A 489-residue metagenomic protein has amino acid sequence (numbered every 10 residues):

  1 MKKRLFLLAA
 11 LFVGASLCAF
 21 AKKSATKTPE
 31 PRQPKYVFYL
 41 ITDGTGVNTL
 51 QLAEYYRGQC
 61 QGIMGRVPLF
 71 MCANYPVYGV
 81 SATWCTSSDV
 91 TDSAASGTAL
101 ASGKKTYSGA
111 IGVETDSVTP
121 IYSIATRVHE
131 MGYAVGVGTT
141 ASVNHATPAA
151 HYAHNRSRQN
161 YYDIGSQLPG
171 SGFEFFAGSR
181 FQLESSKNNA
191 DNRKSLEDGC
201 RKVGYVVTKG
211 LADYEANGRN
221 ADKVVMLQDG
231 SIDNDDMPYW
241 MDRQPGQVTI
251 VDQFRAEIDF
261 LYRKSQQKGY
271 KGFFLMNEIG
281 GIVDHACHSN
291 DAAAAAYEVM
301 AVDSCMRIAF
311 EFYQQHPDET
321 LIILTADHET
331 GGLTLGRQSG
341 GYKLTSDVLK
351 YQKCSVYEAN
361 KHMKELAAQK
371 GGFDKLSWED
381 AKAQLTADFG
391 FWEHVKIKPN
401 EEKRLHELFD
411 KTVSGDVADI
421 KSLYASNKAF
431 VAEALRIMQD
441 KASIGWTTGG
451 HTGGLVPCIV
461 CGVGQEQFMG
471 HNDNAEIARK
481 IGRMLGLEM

Functional and structural regions predicted by a protein language model:
M1-T26: Bacterial Sec-dependent N-terminal signal peptides
T26-P29, G112-V113: Asp/Glu-centered strand-loop micro-motifs enriched in Gly/Pro and often flanked by an aromatic residue
P29-E30, Y313: Short hydrophobic/aromatic segments of transmembrane alpha-helices and their interfaces
R32-G44, N48-T49, E54-R57, D116-M131: Active-site-adjacent structural elements in enzyme catalytic domains
K35-Y36, T45-Q51, Y55-T98, H145-A149 (+1 more regions): A post-motif C-terminal structural segment
A101: Active-site-proximal substrate-binding groove within the catalytic cores of carbohydrate-active enzymes
K104-F173, R180: Extracytoplasmic mature domains of secreted/periplasmic and thylakoid-lumen proteins
